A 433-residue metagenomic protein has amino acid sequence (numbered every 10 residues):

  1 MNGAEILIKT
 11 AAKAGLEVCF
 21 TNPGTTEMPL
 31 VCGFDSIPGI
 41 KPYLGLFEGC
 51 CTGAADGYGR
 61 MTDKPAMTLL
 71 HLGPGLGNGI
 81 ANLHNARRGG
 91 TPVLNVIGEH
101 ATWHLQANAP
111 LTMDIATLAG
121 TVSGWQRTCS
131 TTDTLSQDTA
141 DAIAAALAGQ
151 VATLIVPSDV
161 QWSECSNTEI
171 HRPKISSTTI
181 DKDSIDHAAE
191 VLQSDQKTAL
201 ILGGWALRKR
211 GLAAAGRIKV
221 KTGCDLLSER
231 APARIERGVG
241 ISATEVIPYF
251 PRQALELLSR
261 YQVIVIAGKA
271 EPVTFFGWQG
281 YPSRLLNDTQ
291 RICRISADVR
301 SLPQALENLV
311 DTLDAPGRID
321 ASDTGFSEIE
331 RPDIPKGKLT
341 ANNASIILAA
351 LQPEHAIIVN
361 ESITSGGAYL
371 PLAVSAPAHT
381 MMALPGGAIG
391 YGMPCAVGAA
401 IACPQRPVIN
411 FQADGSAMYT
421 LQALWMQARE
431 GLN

Functional and structural regions predicted by a protein language model:
M1-A54, V160-H187, R217-R234, V239-V263 (+3 more regions): A cross-family phosphate/adenosyl-ligand binding-site feature
N2, D133, T153-V156, N167-T168 (+2 more regions): Phosphate/pyrophosphate-binding active-site segments
A4-I8, A12-E17, N22-T26, L30-D35 (+1 more regions): Active-site diphosphate/adenylate-binding microenvironment
E17-V18, R60-I97, G120-E169, A188-T198 (+2 more regions): Structural signature of the thiamine diphosphate
T25-T26, H71-G75, E99-H100, S158-V160 (+5 more regions): Short glycine-rich anion-binding loops that position phosphate/pyrophosphate groups of nucleotides and phosphorylated
M28-T102, L200, A215, V220 (+1 more regions): Thiamine diphosphate
R60, G204-I295, S375-R406, M418-Q422: Glycine-rich, anion-gripping cofactor-binding loops and their flanking helix/strand elements in enzyme active sites
